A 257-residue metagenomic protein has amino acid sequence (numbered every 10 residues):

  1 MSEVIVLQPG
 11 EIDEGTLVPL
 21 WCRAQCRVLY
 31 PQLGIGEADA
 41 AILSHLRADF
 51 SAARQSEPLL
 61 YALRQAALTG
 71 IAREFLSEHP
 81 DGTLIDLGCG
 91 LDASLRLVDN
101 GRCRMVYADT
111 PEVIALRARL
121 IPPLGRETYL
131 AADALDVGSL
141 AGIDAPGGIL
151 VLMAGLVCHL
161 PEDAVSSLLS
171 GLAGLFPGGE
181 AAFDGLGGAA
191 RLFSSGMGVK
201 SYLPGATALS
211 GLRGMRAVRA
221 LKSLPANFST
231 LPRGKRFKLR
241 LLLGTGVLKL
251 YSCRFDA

Functional and structural regions predicted by a protein language model:
M1-I85, C89-A132: Rossmann-like AdoMet
V137-G147: Short amphipathic alpha-helix with an adjacent loop that forms part of the alpha/beta core around
V151-L152: A conserved beta-strand element that flanks and buttresses the S-adenosyl-L-methionine
H159-L172: A short, conserved alpha-helix within the catalytic core of class I
G174-G188: Conserved beta-strand signature within the Rossmann-like core of class I S-adenosyl-L-methionine
L186-V199: Short, glycine-/aromatic-enriched active-site segment of Class I SAM-dependent methyltransferases
G198-P225: Short alpha-helix
R216-V247: Conserved catalytic loop of SAM-dependent methyltransferase domains
